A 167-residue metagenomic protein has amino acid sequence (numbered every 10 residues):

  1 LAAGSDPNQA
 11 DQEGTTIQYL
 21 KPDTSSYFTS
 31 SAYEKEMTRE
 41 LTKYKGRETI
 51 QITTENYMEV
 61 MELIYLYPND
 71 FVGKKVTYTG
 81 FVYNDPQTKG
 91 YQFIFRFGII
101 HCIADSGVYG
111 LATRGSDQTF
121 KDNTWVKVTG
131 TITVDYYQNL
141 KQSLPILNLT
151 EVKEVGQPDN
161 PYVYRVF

Functional and structural regions predicted by a protein language model:
L1-F167: OB-fold and OB-like single-stranded nucleic-acid-recognition modules and their adjacent interaction interfaces
